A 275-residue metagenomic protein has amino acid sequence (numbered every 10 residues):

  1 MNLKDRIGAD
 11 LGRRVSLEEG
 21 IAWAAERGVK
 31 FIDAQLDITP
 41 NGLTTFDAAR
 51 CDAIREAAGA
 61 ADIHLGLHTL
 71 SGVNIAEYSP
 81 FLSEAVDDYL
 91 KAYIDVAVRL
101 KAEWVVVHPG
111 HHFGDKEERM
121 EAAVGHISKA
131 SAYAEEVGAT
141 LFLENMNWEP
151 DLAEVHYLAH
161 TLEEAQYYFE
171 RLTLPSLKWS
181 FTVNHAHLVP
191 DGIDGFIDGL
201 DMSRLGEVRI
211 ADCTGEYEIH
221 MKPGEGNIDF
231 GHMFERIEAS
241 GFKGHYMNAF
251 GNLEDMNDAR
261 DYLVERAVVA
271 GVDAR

Functional and structural regions predicted by a protein language model:
M1-R6, G66-E77: N-terminal small/glycine-rich loop or linker at the start of catalytic domains across soluble metabolic enzymes
M1-R6, R14, E18-E26, D87 (+2 more regions): Histidine-acidic metal/acid-base catalytic patches
R13-V15, L36-I38, S71-V73, P109-F113 (+4 more regions): Active-site-proximal loop/turn and secondary-structure-junction residues that shape catalytic pockets, frequently
V15, E19, E56-I63, A76-K178 (+1 more regions): Active-site acidic/histidine proton-transfer and metal-coordination neighborhood in alpha/beta enzyme cores
D33, G66, V106, F142 (+2 more regions): Conserved beta-strand positions in the central sheet of alpha/beta enzyme cores
D33-R55, D115: Glycine-rich, proline-tolerant flexible connector loops at the mouths of alpha/beta enzymes
N41-T45, D151-A159, K222: Short, flexible/disordered intra-domain loops and linkers
A48-D62, K129-Y133, F196, H232-R236: Catalytic-core regions built around general acid/base machinery
